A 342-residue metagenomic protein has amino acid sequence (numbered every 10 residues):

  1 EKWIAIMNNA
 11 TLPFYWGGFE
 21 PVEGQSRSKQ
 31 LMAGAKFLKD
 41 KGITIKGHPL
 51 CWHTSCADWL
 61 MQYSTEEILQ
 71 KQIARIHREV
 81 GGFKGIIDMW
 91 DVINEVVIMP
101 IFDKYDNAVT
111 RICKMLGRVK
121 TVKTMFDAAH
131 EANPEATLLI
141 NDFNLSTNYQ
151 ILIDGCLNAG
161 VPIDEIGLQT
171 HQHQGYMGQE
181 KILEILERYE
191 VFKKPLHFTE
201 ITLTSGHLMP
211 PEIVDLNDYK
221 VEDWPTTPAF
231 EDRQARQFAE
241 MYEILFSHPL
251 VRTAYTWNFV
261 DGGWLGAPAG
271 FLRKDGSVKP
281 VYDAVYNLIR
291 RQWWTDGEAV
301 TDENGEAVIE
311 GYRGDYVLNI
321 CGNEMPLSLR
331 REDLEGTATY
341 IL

Functional and structural regions predicted by a protein language model:
E1-G18, E23, M32, K36 (+2 more regions): Conserved small-residue-rich
E1-I4, Q30, L69-E79, S146-L157 (+1 more regions): Short, acidic/polar
I4-G17, I87-D88, N94, I98 (+6 more regions): Aromatic- and acid-rich polysaccharide-binding/catalytic face of secreted or lumenal carbohydrate-active enzymes
A5, N9-V22, L31-L138, F143: Substrate-binding cleft and catalytic face of glycoside hydrolase catalytic domains, especially the flexible beta-alpha
I45, L138, I163, L196 (+2 more regions): Hydrophobic anchor at the start of a short beta-strand that flanks the dinucleotide cofactor-binding loop
M61-I73, K104-Y105, T147-A159, I163 (+1 more regions): Short, electropositive alpha-helical surface patch
I68-K71, G82-G85, D91, V96-A132 (+2 more regions): Aromatic-rich peripheral "rim/lid" segments of glycoside hydrolase catalytic domains that contact and position glycan
